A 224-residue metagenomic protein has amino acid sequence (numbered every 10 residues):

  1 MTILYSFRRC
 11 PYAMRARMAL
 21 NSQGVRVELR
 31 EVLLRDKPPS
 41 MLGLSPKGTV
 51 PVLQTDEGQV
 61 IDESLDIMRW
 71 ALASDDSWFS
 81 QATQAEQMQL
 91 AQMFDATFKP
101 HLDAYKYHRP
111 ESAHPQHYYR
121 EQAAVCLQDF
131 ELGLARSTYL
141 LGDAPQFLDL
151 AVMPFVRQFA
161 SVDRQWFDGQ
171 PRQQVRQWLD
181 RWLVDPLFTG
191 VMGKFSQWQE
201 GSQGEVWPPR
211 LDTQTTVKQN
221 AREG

Functional and structural regions predicted by a protein language model:
M1-A124, E131, T138, N220-G224: GST-like domain detector, emphasizing the conserved glutathione-binding G-site in the N-terminal thioredoxin-like
L29, D143, V191-M192: A generic structural-conservation signal
L42, V162, F167, Q203-G204: A generic membrane alpha-helix/interface feature
V52, E86, R164-Q165, P171 (+1 more regions): Short, intrinsically disordered/low-complexity patches at protein termini and at juxtamembrane boundaries
Q81-E86, T189-Q199: Short, flexible loop/turn segments with low-complexity composition
L90, F94-V184: GST-like fold's C-terminal all-alpha helical module
F195-G224: Acidic/histidine-enriched, glycine/proline-rich intrinsically disordered or flexible terminal extensions
